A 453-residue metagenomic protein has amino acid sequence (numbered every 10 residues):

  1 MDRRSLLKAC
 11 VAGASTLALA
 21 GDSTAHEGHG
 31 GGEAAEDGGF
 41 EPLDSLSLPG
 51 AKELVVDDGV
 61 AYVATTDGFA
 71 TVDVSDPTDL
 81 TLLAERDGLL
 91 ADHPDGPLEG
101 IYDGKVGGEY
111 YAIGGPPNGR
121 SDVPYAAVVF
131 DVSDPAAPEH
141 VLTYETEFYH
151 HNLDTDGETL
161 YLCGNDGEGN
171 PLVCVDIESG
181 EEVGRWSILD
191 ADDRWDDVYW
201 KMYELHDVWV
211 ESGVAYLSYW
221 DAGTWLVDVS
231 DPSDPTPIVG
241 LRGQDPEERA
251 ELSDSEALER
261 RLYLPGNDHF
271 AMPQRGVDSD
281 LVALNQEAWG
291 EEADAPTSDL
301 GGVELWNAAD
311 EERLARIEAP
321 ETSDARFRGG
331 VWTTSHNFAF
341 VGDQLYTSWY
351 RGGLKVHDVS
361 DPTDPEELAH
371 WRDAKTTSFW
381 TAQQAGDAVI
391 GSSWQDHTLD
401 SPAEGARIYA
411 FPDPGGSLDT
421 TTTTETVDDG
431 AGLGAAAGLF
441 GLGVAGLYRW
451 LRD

Functional and structural regions predicted by a protein language model:
M1-D453: Hydrophobic alpha-helical segments
